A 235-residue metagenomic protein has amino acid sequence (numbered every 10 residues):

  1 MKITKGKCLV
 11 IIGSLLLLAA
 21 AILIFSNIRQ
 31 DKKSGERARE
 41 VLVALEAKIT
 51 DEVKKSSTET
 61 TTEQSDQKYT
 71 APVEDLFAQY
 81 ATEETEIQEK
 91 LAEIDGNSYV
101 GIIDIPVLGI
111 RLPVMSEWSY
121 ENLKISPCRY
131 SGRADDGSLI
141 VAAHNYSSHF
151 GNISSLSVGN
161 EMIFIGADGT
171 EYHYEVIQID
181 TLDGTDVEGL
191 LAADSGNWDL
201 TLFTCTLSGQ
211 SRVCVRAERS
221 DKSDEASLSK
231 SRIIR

Functional and structural regions predicted by a protein language model:
M1-T4: N-terminal Lys/Arg-rich, disordered targeting/topogenic segments
G6-R235: Solvent-exposed, non-transmembrane regions of membrane-associated and secreted proteins
